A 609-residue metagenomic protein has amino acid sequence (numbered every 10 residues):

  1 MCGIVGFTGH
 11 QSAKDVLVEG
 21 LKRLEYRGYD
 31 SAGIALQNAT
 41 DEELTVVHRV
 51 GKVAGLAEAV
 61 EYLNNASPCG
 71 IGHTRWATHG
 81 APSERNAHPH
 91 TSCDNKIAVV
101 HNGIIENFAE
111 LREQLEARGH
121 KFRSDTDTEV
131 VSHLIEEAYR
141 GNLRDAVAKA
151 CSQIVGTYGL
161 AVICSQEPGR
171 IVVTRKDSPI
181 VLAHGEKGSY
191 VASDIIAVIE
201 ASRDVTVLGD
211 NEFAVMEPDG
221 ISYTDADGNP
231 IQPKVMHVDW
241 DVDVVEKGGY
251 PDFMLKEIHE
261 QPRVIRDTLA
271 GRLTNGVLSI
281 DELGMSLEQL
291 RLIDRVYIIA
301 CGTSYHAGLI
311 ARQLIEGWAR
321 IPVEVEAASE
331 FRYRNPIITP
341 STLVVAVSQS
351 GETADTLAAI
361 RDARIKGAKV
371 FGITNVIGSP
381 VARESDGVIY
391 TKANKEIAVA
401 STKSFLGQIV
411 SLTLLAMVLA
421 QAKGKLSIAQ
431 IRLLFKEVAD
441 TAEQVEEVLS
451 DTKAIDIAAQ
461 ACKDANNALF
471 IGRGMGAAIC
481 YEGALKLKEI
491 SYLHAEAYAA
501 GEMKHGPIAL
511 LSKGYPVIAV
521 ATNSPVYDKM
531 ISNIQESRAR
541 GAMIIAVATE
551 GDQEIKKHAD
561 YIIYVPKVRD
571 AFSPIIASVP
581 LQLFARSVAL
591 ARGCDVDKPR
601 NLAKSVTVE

Functional and structural regions predicted by a protein language model:
M1-K247, P251, R263-D294, Y333 (+4 more regions): Conserved short alpha-helical segments that host acidic/polar catalytic motifs at enzyme active sites
P68, H73-R85, T274-E288, A311-V347 (+2 more regions): Glycine-rich oxoanion-binding loops at beta->alpha junctions
P89-T91, I163, V172-V173, V205-T206 (+13 more regions): Replace "in large, NTP-powered and nucleic-acid-processing enzymes" with "in large, NTP-powered factors and other
T157-G188, A458, K463-E489, I531: Acidic/histidine-rich
L182-T206, S329-A363, K504-R538, V568-Q582 (+1 more regions): Glycine-rich, anion-gripping cofactor-binding loops and their flanking helix/strand elements in enzyme active sites
Q261-I265, L269-Y297, G387-P516, A589-E609: Active-site phosphate/pyrophosphate-binding segments
R291-D440, V520-I563, F584: Glycine-rich phosphate-binding loops that contact phosphosugars or nucleotide phosphates
M543, K556-H558, V568-E609: Generic C-terminus detector
